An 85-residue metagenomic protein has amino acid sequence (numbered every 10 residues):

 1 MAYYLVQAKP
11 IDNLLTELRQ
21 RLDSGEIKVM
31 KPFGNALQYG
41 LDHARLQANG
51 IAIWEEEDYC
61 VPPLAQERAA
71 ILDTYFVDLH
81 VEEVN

Functional and structural regions predicted by a protein language model:
M1-A52, E57-A69: Short S/T/G/P-rich N-terminal loop/turn motif that feeds into the first structured element of a domain
V77-N85: Conserved short beta-strand edge segments in small beta-sheet-based binding/regulatory domains
